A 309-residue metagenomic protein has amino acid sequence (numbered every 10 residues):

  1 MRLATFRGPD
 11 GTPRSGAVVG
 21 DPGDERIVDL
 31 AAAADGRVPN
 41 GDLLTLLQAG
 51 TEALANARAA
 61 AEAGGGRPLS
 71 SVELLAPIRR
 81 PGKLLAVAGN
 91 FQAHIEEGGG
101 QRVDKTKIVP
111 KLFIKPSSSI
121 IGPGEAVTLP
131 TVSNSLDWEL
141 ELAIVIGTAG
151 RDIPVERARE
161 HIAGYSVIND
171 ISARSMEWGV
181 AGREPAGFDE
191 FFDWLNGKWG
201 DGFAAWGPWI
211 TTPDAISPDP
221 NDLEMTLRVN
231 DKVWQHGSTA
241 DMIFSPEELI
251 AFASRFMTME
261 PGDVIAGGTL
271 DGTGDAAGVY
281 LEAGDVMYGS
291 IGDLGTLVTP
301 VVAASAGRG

Functional and structural regions predicted by a protein language model:
M1-T106, P110, V286-S290, R308-G309: N-terminal non-catalytic cap/leader segment that marks the start of a structured domain
A4, L74-A76, G100-V103, V127-L136 (+4 more regions): A generic local secondary-structure boundary/capping motif
R7, K115-S117, G124, T131 (+6 more regions): Short, structured patches in soluble enzyme cores that scaffold and shape functional sites
R7-P13, E73, H94, R174-G309: Catalytic-pocket segment enriched in acidic/His residues
P77, F113, S135, T258 (+1 more regions): Residue-level "contact hotspot" at macromolecular interaction interfaces
H94-E96, G122-P123, I153-V155, S175-E177: Short helix/loop capping segments that flank catalytic or ligand/cofactor-binding pockets
K105-E125: A gly/proline- and charged-residue-enriched helix-loop-helix capping module
